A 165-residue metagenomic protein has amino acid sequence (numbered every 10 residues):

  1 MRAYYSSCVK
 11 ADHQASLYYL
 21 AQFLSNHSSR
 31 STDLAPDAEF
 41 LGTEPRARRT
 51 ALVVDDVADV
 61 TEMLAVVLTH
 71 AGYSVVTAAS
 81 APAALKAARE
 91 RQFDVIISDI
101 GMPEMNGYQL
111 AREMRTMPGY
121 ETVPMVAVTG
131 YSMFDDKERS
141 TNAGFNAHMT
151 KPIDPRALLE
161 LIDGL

Functional and structural regions predicted by a protein language model:
M1-G42: C-terminal catalytic ATP-binding subdomain
A15-Y19, I153-I162: C-terminal output helix
T61, P103, E121, M133 (+1 more regions): The feature encodes the CheY-like receiver
E62-H70: Charged docking surfaces used in two-component/phosphorelay signaling
R91-I97: Active-site beta3 strand of CheY-like receiver
M102, M114: Receiver (REC) domain active-site loop signature in two-component systems and cognate sites in sensor histidine kinases
